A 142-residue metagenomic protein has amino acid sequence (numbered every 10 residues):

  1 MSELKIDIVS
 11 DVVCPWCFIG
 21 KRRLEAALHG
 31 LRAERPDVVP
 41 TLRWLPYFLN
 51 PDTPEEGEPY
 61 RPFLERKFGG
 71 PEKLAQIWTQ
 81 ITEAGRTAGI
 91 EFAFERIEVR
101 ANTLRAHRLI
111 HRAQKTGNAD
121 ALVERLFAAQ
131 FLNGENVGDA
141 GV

Functional and structural regions predicted by a protein language model:
S2-E25: Local sequence-structure signature of Cys/Sec-based thiol-disulfide redox active-site neighborhoods
R22-E135, A140: Structural alpha/beta surface segment adjacent to cysteine/selenocysteine redox centers across thiol/disulfide enzymes
